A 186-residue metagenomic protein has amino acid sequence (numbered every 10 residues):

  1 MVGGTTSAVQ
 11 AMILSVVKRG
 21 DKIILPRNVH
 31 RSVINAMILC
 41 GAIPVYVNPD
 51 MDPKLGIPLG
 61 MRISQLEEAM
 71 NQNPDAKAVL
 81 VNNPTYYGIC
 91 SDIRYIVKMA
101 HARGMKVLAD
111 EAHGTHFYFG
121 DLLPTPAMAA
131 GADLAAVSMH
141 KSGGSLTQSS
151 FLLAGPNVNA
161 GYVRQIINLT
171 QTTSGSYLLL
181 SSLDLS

Functional and structural regions predicted by a protein language model:
G3-S186: Conserved PLP-enzyme active-site core in the AAT-like
